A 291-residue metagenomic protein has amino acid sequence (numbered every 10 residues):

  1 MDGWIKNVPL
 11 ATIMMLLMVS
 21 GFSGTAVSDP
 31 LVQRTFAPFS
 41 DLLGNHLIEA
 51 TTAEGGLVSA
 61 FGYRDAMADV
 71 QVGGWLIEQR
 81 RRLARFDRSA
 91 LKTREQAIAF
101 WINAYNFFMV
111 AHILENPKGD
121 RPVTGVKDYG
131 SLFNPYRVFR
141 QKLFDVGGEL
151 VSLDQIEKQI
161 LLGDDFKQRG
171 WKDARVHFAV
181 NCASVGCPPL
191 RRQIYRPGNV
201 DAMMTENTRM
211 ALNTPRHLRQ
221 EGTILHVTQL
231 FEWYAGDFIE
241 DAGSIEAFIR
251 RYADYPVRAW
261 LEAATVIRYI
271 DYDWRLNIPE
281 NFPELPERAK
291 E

Functional and structural regions predicted by a protein language model:
M1-T12: Bacterial N-terminal signal peptides that target proteins for export
G3, G21-G24: Residue-identity detector for glycine
A11-G21: Bacterial N-terminal signal peptides
V27-L91, E95-E291: Interaction/scaffold regions that mediate signaling and macromolecular assembly across diverse proteins
